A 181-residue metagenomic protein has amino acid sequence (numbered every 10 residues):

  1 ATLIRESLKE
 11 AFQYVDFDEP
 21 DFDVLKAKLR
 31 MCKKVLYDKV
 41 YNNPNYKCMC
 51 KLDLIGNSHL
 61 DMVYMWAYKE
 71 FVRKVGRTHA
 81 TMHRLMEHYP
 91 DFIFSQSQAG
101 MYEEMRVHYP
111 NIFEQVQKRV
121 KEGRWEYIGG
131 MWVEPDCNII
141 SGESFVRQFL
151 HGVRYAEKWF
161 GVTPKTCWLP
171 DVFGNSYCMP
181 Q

Functional and structural regions predicted by a protein language model:
A1-Q181: Carbohydrate-active enzymes and regulators
